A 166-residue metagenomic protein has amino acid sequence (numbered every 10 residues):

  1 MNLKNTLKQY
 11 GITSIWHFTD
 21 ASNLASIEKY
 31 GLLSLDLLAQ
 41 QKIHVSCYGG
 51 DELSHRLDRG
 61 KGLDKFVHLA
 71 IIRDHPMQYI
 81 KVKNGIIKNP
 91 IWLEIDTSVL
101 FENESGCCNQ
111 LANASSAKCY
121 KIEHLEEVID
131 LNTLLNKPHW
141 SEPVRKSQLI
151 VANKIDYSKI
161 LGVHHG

Functional and structural regions predicted by a protein language model:
M1-G166: Active-site-proximal loop/hinge segments that shape catalytic or ion-binding/gating pockets
